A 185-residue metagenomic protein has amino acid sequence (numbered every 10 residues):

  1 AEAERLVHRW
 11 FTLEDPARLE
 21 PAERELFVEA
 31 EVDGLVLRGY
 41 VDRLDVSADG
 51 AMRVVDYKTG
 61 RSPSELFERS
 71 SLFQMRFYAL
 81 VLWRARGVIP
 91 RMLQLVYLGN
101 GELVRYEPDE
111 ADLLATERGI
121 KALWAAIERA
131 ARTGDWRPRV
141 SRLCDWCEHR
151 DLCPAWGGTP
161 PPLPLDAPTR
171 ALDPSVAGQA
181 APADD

Functional and structural regions predicted by a protein language model:
A1-E2, A17-P21, E68-L72, G119-W124 (+1 more regions): Short linear motifs at secondary-structure transitions and domain/linker junctions
A1-R24, E31: A non-catalytic, helix-rich entry segment at domain boundaries
R5-R9, F77, V81, H149-L152: Alpha-helical scaffold segments in carbohydrate-active enzymes
P16-E20, L66-S70, G87, D135-R139: Short, surface-exposed helix-loop/turn micro-motifs enriched in polar/charged residues
E20-P21, A51, L143: A generic secondary-structure signal marking the coil-to-beta-strand transition
L26-A122: Mg2+/Mn2+-dependent nuclease catalytic core
L82-D185: Metal-dependent nuclease catalytic regions and adjoining charged, substrate-binding loops involved in nucleic-acid end
